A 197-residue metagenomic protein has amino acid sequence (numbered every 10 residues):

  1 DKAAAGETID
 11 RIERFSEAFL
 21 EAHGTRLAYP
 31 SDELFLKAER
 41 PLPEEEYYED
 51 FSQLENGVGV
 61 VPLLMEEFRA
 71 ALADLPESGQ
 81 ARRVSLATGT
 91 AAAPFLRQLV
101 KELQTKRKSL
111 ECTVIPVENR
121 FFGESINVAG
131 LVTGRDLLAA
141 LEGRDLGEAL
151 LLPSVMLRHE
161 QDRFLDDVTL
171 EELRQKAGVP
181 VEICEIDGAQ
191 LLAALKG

Functional and structural regions predicted by a protein language model:
D1-G197: Auxiliary Fe-S-binding modules of radical SAM enzymes
